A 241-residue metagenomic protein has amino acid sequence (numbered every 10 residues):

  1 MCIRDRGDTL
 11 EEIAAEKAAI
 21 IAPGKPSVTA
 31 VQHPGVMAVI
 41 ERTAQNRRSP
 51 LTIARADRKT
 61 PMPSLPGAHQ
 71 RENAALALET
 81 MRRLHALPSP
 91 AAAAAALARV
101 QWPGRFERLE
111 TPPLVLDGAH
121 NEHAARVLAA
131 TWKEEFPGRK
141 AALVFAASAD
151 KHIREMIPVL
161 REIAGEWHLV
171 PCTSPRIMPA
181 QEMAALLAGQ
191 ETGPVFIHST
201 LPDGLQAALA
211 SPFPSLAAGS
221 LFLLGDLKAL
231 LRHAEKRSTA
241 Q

Functional and structural regions predicted by a protein language model:
R4-S64, Q70, A74-A91: Acidic, Mg2+-coordinating active-site environments of NTP-dependent enzymes
D5-R6, A38-I40, A125-R126, I153-M156 (+3 more regions): Short glycine-/acidic-enriched loop or helix-start segments at secondary-structure transitions that form or flank
E12, T60-E166: Nucleotide phosphate-binding/pyrophosphate-handling subdomain across enzymes that bind or process nucleotide phosphates
T29-T52, R71, R82-R83, P113-L114 (+1 more regions): C-terminal helical cap/extension that packs against the catalytic core of soluble nucleotide-cofactor enzymes
A56-R58, A146-S148, P171-R176, Q241: Short, acidic/turn-prone active-site loops that include or flank metal/cofactor- and phosphate-binding residues
L84-H85, W132, L187, L231-E235: Active-site catalytic pocket residues across diverse enzymes, especially alpha/beta-hydrolases
L216-G219: Conserved RecA-like ASCE P-loop NTPase motor core of nucleic-acid helicases/translocases
L221-Q241: Glycine/aspartate-rich loop-and-adjacent alpha/beta segment that forms the canonical ThDP
